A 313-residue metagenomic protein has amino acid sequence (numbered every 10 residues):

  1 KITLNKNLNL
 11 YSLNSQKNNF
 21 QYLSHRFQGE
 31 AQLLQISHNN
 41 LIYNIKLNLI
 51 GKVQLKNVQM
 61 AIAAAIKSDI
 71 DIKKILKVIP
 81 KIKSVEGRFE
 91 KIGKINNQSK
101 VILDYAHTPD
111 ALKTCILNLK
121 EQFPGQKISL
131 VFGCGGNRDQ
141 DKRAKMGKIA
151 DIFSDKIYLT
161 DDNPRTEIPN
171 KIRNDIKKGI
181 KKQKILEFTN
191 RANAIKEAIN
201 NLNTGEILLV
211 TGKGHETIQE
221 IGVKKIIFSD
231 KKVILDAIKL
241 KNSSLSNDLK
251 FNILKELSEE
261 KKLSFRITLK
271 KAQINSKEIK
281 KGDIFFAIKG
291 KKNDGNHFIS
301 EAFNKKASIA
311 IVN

Functional and structural regions predicted by a protein language model:
I2-N7, S15-N18, L23, N40 (+3 more regions): ATP-dependent carboxylate-amine ligase
S24-N44: Acidic-glycine-rich active-site phosphate/pyrophosphate-binding loop
I311-N313: Short, intrinsically disordered, charge-balanced linker/junction segments flanking boundaries in proteins
